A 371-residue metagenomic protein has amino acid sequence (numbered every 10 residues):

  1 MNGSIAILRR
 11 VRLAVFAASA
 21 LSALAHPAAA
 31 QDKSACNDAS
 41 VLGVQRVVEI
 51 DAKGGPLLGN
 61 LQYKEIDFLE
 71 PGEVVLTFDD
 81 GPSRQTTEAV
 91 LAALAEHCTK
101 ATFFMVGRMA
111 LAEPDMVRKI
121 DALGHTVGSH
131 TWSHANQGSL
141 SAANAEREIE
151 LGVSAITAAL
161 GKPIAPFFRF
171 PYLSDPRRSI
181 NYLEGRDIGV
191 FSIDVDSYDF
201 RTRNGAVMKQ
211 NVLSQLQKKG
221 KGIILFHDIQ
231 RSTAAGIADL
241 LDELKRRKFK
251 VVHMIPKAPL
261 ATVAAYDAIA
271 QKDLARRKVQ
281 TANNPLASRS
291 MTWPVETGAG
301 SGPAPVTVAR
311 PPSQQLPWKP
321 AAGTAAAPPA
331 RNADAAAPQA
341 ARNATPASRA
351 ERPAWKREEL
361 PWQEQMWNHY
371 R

Functional and structural regions predicted by a protein language model:
N2-F16, L24-L76, S83-A89, A93-E96 (+6 more regions): N-terminal pre-catalytic segment of deacetylase/amide-hydrolase enzymes
D38-L140, N144, E148-A155, I164-A165: Active-site beta->alpha N-cap acidic-glycine motif
F78-G81, F104-R108, T131-W132, R169-L173 (+3 more regions): Active-site-proximal beta-strand/loop segments in catalytic clefts of secreted hydrolases
D79, L94, V127, F168-P171 (+3 more regions): Divalent metal-coordination and catalytic microenvironments
T86, A135-L160, S174-G220, T233-G236: Alpha-helical scaffold elements lining the catalytic groove of polysaccharide deacetylases
K100, T126, G189, D196 (+1 more regions): Residue-level detector of anion-binding/catalytic polar loops
V117-I120, A143-A145, A206-K209, Y266-A270: Short low-complexity, flexible loop/linker segments enriched in glycine and/or proline with clustered acidic
L213, Q217-I255: Catalytic grooves of carbohydrate-active enzymes
